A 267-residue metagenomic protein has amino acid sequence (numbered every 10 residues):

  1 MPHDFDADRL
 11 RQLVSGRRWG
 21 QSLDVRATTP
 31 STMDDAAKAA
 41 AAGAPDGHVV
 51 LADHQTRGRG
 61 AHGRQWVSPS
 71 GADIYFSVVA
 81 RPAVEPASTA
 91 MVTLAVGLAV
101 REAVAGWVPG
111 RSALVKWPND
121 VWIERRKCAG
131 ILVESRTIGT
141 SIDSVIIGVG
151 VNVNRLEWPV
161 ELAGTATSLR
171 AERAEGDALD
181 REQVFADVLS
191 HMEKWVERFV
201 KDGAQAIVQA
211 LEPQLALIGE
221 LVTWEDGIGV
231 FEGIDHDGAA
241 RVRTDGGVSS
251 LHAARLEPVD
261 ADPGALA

Functional and structural regions predicted by a protein language model:
M1-P109, G264-A267: N-terminal lobe of the biotin/lipoate ligase/transferase fold
M1-P2, R18, P86-A113, I123-A267: Long, positively charged amphipathic alpha-helical accessory segments at protein N-termini or as interdomain linkers
